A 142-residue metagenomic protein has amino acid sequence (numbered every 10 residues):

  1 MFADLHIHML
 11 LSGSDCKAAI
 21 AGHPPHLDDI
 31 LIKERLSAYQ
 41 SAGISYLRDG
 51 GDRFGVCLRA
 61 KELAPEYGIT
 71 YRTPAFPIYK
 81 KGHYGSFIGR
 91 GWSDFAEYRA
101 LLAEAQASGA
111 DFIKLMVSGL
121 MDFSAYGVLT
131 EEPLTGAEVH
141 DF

Functional and structural regions predicted by a protein language model:
F2-E62, Y84: Metal-associated gating/positioning segment near the N- to mid-region
L11-D15, K80-H83, L120-A125: Short acidic/His/Gly/Ser-rich catalytic and metal-binding motifs that mark active-site loops of diverse hydrolases
P24, S86-S93: The substrate-binding groove and active-site-proximal loops of carbohydrate-active enzymes, especially glycoside
D28, R53, D94, E132-T135: Charged, low-complexity surface patches
D28-S37, W92-Q106: Short, acidic/polar
L31-L58, G68-Y79, A110-S124: Divalent metal-dependent hydrolysis catalytic cores, especially in the metallo-beta-lactamase
A60-P77, T130-F142: Alpha-helix-loop-beta-strand connector modules within alpha/beta enzyme cores
E97-M116, M121-F142: Histidine/acidic residue-rich metal-binding segments in metalloenzymes
